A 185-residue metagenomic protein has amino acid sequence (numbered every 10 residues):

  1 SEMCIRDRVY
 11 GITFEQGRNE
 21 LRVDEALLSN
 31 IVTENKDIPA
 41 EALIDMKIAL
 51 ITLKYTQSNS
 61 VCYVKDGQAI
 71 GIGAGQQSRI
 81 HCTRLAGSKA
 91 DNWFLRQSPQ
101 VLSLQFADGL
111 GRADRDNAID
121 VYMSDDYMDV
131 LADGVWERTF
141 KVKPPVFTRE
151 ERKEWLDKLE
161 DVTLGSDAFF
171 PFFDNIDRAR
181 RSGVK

Functional and structural regions predicted by a protein language model:
E2-I5: Short, small-residue-biased leader/transition segments that mark boundaries at the very start of proteins
V9-Q16: Long, charged alpha-helical interface segments
R22-N35: A short, charged helix-loop
E34-N59: Short, basic/aromatic recognition patches
C62-D66: Short hydrophobic alpha-helical segments used for membrane anchoring or interfacial signaling
I70-F172: Glycine- and Gly-Pro-enriched alpha-helical subdomains that act as flexible, kink-prone "lid/hinge" or packing modules
F169-K185: Internal helix-turn-beta structural module
